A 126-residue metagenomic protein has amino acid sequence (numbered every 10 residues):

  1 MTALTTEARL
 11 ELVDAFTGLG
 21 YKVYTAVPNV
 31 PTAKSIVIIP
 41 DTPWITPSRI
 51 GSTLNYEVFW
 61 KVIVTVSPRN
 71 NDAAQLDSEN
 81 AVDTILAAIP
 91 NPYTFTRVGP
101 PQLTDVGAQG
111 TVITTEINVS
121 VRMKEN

Functional and structural regions predicted by a protein language model:
M1-P31, T42-N126: Charged, amphipathic alpha-helical segments and their flanking helix caps
K34-V37: A short glycine-rich, His/Asp/Glu-containing loop-to-beta-strand
